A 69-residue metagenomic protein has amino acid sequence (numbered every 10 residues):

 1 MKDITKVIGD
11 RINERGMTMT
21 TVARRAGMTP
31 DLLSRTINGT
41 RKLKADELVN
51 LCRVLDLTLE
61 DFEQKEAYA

Functional and structural regions predicted by a protein language model:
M1-T18: A short, Lys/Arg-rich alpha-helix, primarily the initiator
D10, R35, Q64: DNA-binding alpha-helical recognition surfaces that contact promoter or target DNA
I12, A23, C52: The alpha-helix within a helix-turn-helix
N13, N38, A67: Residue-level detection of the helix-turn-helix DNA-binding "recognition helix"
G16-R35: Short alpha-helical DNA-recognition segment
T40-N50: Short, basic-rich loop-to-helix N-cap that marks the start of a DNA-contacting helix
D56-A69: Short C-terminal boundary/hinge segments that cap the last helix of small helical domains
